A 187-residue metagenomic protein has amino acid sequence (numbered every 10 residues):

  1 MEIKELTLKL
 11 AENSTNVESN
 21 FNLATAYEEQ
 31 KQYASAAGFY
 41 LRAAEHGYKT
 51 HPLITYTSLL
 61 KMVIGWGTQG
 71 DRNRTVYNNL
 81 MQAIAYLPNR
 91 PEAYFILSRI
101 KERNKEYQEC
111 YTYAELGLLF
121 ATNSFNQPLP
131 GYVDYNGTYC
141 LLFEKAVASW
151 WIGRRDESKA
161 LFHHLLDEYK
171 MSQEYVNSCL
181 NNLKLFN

Functional and structural regions predicted by a protein language model:
T7-L8, L41, N78-M81, E115 (+2 more regions): Alpha-solenoid helical repeat scaffolds
S14, Y48-T50, P88, T122 (+1 more regions): Short coil turns that delineate tetratricopeptide repeat
E18, P52-S58, E92, C140 (+2 more regions): Start-of-helix register in tetratricopeptide repeats
N22, L60-K61, I96-R99, R103 (+3 more regions): "A position-specific structural signal for the A-helix of alpha-solenoid helical repeats
Y27, V63-G67, K101, S149 (+1 more regions): Residue at a conserved register position within TPR or TPR-like alpha-solenoid repeats
K31, G70-D71, K105, G153: Residue-level detector of the short coil/turn that links helix A to helix B within each tetratricopeptide repeat
A43-E45, A85, E115-N126, L166-D167: Amphipathic alpha-helical segments of tetratricopeptide repeats
